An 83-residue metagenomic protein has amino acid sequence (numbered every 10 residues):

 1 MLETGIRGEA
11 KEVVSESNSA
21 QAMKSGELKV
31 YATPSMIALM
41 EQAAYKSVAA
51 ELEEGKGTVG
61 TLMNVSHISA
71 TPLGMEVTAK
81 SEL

Functional and structural regions predicted by a protein language model:
M1-A32: Catalytic strand-loop segment that frames the active site of acyl-thioester-processing enzymes
M1-E3, A38, G55: Short, conserved, surface-exposed binding loops centered on an aromatic residue
T33-I37: Conserved N-terminal beta-strand and adjoining loop/helix that marks the start of the Nudix/MutT-like hydrolase domain
A38-Q42, K46: Short, residue-level hotspots on alpha-helical faces of the histone-fold and other alpha-helical interaction modules
Y45-T78, L83: Hydrophobic beta-strand-centered segment that forms part of the acyl-chain substrate-binding groove
